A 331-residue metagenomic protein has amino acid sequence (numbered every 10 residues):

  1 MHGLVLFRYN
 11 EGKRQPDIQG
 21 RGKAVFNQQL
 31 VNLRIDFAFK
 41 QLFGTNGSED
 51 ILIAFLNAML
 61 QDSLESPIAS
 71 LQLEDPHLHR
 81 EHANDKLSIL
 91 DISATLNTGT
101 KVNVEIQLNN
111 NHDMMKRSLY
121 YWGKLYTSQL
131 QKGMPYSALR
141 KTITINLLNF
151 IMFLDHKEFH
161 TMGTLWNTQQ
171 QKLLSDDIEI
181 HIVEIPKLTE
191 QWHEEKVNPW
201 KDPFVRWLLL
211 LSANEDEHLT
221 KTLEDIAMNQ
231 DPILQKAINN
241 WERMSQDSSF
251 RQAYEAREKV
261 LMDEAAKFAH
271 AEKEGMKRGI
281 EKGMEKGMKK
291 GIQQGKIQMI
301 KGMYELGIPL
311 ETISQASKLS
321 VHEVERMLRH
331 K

Functional and structural regions predicted by a protein language model:
H2-K331: Elongated, amphipathic alpha-helical interaction scaffolds
